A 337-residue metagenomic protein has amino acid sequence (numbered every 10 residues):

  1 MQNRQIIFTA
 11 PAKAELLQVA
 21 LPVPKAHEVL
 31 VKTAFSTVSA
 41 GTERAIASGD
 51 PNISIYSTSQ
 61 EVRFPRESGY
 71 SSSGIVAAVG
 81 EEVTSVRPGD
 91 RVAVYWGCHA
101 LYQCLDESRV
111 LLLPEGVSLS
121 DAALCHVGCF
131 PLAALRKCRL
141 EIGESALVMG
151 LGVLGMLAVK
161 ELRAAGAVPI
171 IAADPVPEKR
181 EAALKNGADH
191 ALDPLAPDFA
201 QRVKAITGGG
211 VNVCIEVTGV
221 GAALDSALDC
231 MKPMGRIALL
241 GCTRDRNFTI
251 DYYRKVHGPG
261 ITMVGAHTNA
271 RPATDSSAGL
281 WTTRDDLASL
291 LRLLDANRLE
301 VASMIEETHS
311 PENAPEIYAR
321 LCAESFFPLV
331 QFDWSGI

Functional and structural regions predicted by a protein language model:
V19-S72: N-terminal glycine-rich beta->alpha transition that marks the start or flank of a dinucleotide-binding site
S71-W96: A glycine-/small-residue-rich N-terminal strand-loop-strand element that serves as the cofactor-binding glycine loop
S118-A196, Q201: Mid-domain Rossmann-like dinucleotide-binding core that forms the NAD(H)/NADP(H) cofactor-binding site
N186-V264: Glycine-rich cofactor phosphate-binding loops and adjacent beta1-alpha1 units of small-molecule cofactor enzyme domains
K204, G208, D251-I305, E316: C-terminal substrate-binding/catalytic core of Rossmann-like NAD(P)-dependent dehydrogenases/reductases
A238, R244-D245, T249, I261 (+2 more regions): C-terminal capping/lid region of NAD(P)-dependent oxidoreductase domains
